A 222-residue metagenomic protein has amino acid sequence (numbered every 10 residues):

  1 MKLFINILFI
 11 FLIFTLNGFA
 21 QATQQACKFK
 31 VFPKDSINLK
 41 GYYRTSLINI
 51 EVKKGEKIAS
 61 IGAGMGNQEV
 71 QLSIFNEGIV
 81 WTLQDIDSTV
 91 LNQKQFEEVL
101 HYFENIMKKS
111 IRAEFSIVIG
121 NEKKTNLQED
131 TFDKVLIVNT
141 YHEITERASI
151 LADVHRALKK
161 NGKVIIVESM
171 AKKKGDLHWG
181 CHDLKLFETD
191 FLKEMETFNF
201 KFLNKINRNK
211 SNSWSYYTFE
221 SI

Functional and structural regions predicted by a protein language model:
Q21-I50: Class I SAM-dependent methyltransferase Rossmann-like catalytic core, especially the SAM/SAH-binding loop
E56, I79, G162: Glycine-centered, small-residue-biased loops immediately flanking beta-strands in adenine/cofactor-binding cores
A59-T125: Class I SAM-dependent methyltransferase SAM/SAH-binding core
T125-V135: A short acidic, Gly/Pro-enriched loop at the edge of an enzyme's catalytic core that lines a small-molecule cofactor
K134-V138, I150: A short beta-strand submotif of the Rossmann-like class I SAM-dependent methyltransferase core that lines
A148-K163: A short glycine-rich, Lys/Arg-flanked "PGG" loop and its adjoining helix->strand segment in the class I
I165-L192: Conserved class I S-adenosyl-L-methionine
F198, L203-I222: Core SAM-dependent methyltransferase catalytic element
